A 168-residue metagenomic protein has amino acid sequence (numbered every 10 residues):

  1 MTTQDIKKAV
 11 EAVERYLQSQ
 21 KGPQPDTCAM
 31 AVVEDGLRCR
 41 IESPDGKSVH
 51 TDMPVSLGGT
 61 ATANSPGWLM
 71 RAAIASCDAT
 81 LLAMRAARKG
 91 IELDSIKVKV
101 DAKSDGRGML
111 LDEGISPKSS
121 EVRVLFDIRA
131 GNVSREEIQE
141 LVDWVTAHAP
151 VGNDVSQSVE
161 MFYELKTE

Functional and structural regions predicted by a protein language model:
M1-A72, M84-E168: Extended beta-strand/beta-hairpin segments
A73-D78: Alpha-helical metal-binding/catalytic segments enriched in His/Glu/Asp
